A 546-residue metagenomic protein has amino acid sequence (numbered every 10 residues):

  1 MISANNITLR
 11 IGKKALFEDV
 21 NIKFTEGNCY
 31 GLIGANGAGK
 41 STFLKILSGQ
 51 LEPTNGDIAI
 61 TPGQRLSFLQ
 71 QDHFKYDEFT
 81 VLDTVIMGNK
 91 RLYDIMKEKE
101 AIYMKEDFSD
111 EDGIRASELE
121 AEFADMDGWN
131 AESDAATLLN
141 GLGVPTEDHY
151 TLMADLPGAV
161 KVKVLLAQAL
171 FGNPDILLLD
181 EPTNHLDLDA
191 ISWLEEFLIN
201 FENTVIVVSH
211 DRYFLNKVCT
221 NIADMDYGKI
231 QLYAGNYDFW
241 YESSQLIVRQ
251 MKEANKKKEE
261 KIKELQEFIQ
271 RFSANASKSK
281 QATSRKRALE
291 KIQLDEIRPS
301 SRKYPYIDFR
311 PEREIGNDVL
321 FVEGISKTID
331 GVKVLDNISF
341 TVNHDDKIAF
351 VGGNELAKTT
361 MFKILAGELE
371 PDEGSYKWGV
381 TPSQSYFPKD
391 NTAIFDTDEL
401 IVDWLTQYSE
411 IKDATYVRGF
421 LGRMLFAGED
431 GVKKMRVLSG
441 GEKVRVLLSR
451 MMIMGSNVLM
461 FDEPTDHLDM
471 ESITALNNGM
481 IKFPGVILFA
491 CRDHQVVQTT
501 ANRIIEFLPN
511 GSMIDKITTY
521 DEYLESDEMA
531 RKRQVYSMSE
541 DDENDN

Functional and structural regions predicted by a protein language model:
M1-N255, F309-N546: ABC ATP-binding cassette signature C-motif
N130, S277-Q281, K291-S301, K377 (+1 more regions): Proline-centered turn/helix-capping motifs that create local helix->coil transitions or kinks
S243-E296: Intracellular alpha-helical coupling/juxtamembrane segments of multi-pass membrane proteins
R298-E314: Short, flexible cytosolic linker that couples an ABC transmembrane/permease module to its adjacent nucleotide-binding
